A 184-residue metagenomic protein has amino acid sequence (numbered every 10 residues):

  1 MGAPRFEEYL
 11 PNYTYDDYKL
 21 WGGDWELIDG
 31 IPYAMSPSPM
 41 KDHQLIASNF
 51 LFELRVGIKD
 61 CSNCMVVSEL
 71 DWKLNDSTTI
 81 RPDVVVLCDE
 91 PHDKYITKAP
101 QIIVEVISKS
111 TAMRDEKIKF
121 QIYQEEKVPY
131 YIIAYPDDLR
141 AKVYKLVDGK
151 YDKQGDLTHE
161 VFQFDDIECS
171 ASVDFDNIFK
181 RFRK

Functional and structural regions predicted by a protein language model:
M1-K184: Gly/Pro/Ser/Thr-rich low-complexity, intrinsically disordered segments predominantly at protein N-termini
